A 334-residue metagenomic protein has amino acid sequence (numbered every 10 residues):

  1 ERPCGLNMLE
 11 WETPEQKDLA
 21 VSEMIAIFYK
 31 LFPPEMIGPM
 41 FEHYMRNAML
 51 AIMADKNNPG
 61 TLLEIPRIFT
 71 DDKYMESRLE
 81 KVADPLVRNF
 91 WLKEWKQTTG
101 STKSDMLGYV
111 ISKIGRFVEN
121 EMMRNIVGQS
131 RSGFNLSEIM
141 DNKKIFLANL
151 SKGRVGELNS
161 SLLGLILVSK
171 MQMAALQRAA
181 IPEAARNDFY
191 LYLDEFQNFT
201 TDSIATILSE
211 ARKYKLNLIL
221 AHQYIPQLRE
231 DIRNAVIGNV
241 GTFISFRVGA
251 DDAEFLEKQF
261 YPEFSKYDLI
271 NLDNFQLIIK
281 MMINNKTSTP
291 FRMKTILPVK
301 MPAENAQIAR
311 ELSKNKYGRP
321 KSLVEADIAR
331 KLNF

Functional and structural regions predicted by a protein language model:
E1-L216, I232, L269-D273, L277-T287 (+2 more regions): P-loop NTPase motor domains
M36-M40, T206-S209, P226-F334: P-loop NTPase motor core of the ASCE superfamily
L216, A221-Q227: Conserved H-loop
